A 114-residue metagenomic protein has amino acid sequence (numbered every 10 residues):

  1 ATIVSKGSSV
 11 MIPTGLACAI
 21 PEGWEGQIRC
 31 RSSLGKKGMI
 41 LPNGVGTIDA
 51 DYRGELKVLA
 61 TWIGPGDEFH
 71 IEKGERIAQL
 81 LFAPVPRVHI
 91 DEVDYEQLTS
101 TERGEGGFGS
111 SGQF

Functional and structural regions predicted by a protein language model:
A1-V88: Compact, glycine-rich, soluble single-domain proteins
R76, R87-F114: Helix-rich terminal scaffold detector
